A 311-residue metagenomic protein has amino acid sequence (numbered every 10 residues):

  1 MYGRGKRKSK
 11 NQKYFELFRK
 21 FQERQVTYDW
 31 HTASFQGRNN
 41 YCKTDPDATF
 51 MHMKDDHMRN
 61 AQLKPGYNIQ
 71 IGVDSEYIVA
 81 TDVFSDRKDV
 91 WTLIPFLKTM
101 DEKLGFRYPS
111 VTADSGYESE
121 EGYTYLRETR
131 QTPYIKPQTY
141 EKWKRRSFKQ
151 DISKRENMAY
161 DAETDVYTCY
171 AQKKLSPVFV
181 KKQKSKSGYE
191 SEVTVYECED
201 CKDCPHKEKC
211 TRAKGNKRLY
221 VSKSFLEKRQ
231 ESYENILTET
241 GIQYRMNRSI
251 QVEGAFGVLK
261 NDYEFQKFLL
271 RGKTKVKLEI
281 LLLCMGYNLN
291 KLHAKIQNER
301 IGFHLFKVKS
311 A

Functional and structural regions predicted by a protein language model:
M1-A311: Anion-binding and metal-coordination hotspots
